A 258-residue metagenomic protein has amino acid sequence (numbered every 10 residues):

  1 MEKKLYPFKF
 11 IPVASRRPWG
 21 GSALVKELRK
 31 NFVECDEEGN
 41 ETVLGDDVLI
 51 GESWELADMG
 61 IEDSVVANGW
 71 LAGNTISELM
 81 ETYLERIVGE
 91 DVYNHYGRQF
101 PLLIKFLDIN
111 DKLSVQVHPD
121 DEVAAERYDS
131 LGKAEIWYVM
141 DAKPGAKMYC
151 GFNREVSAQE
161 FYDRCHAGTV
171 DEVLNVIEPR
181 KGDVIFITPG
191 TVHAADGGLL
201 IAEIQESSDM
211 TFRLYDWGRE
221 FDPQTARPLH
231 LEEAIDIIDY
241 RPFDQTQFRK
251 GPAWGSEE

Functional and structural regions predicted by a protein language model:
M1-V156, D216-E257: Transition-metal
V115-H118, E178-G197, I204-E206: Conserved metal-binding segment of the jelly-roll/cupin
V123-A124, G145-C150, V156-F161, I187-T188 (+2 more regions): Short, well-ordered, mixed-charge alpha-helical segments that flank or form enzyme active sites
E135-W137, A194-R219: A short hydrophobic beta-strand segment most commonly corresponding to one strand of the jelly-roll/cupin
V156-F186: Active-site glycine-rich loop that binds ribose-phosphate moieties when present
L174, G190-T191, E257-E258: Generic recognition of flexible, low-complexity loop/linker segments
